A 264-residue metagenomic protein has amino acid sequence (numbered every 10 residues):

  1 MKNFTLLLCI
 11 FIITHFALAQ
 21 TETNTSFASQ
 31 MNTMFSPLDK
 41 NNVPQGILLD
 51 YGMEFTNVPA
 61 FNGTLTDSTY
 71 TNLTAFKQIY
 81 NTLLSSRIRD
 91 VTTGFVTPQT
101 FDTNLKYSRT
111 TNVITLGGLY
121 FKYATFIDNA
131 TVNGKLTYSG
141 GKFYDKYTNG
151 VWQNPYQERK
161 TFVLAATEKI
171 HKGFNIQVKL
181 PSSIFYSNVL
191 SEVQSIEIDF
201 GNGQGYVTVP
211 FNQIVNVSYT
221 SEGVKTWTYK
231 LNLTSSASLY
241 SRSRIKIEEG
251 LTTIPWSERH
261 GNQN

Functional and structural regions predicted by a protein language model:
M1-E22: Bacterial Sec-dependent N-terminal signal peptides
Q20-N264: Extracellular/lumenal mature domains of secreted and surface-exposed proteins
